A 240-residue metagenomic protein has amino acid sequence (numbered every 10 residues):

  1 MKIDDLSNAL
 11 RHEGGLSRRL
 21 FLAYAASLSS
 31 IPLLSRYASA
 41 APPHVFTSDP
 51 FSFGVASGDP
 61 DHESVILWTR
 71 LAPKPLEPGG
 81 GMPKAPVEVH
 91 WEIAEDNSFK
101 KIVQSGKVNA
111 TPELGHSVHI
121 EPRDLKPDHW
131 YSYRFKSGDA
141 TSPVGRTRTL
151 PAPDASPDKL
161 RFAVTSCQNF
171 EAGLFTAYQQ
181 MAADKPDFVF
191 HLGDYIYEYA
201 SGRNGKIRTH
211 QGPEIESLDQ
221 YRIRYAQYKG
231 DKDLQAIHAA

Functional and structural regions predicted by a protein language model:
M1-L16, S27: N-terminal secretory signal peptides
L10, P42-A240: Divalent metal-dependent phosphoesterase catalytic cores across multiple superfamilies
A26-P32: Bacterial N-terminal signal peptides
A38-A40: Boundary at the C-terminal end of the N-terminal hydrophobic targeting segment
